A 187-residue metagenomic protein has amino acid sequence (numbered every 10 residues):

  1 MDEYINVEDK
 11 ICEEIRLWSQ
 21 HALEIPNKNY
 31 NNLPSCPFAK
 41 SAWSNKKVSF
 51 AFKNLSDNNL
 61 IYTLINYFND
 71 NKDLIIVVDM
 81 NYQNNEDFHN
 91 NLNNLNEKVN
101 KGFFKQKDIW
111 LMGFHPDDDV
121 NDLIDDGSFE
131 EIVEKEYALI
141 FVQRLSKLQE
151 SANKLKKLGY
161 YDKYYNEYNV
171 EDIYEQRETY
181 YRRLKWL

Functional and structural regions predicted by a protein language model:
D2-L187: Expand to "…catalyze enediolate/carbanion chemistry for C-C bond making/breaking, isomerization, decarboxylation
